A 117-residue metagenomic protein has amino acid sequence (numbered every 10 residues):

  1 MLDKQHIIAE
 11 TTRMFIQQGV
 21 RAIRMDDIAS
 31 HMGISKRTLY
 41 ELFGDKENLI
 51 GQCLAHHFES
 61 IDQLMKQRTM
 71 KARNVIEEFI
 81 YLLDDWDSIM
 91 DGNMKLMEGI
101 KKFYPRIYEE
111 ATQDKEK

Functional and structural regions predicted by a protein language model:
M1-Q18, A22-H31, N48: Basic, helix-initiating cap at the start of DNA-binding domains
S30, G44-D45, A55: Residue-level detection of the helix-turn-helix DNA-binding "recognition helix"
G33-F43: Short hydrophobic/aromatic patch on the recognition helix
L49-H57, L64: Alpha-helical DNA-contacting segments of helix-turn-helix folds
Q52, K66-G92: Hydrophobic alpha-helical connector segments
D87-K117: Short secondary-structure transition hinges
